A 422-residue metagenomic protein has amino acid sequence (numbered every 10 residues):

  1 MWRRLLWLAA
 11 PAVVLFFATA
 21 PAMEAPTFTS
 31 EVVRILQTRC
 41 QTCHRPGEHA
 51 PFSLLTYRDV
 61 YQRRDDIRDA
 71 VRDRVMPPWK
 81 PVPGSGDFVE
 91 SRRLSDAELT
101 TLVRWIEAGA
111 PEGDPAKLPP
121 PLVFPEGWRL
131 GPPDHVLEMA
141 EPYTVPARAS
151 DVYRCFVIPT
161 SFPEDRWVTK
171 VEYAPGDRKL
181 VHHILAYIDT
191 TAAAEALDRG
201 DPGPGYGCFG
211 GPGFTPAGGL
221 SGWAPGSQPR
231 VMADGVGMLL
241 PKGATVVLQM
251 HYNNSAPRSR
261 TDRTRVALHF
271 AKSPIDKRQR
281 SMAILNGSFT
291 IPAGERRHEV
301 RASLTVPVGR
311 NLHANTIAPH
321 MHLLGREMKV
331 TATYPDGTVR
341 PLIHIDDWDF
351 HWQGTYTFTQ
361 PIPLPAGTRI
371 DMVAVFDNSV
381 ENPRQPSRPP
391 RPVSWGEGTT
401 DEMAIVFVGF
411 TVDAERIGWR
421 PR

Functional and structural regions predicted by a protein language model:
M1-R4: Positively charged n-region of N-terminal signal peptides that target proteins for export
L6-W7, A283: Sequence-pattern detector for short linear motifs and compositional/periodic biases rather than a specific fold
W7-A18: Bacterial N-terminal signal peptides
L8-A9, H49, R68, I188: Intrinsically disordered, low-complexity segments enriched in polar/charged small residues
F17-P163, K170, G243-Q249: Aromatic- and Gly/Pro-enriched helix-to-coil junctions and flexible linker segments
P78-F88, K117-H313, P319-R422: Beta-strand-centric surfaces of beta-sandwich/beta-rich domains
